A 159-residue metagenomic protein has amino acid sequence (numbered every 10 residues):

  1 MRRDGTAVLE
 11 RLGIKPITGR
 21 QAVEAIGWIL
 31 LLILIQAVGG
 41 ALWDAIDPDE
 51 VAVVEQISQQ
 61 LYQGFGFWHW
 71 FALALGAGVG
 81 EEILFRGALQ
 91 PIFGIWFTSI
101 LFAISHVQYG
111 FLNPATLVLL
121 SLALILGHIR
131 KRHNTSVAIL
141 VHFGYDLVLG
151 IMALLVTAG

Functional and structural regions predicted by a protein language model:
M1-E24: Membrane-helix interface linkers and caps
E10-R11, W28-L32: Low-complexity, interaction-prone regions
I17-I29, S58-F65: Membrane-water interface at loop-to-transmembrane-helix junctions
L32-G159: Transmembrane helix-loop-helix hairpins at the membrane interface of multi-pass integral membrane proteins
